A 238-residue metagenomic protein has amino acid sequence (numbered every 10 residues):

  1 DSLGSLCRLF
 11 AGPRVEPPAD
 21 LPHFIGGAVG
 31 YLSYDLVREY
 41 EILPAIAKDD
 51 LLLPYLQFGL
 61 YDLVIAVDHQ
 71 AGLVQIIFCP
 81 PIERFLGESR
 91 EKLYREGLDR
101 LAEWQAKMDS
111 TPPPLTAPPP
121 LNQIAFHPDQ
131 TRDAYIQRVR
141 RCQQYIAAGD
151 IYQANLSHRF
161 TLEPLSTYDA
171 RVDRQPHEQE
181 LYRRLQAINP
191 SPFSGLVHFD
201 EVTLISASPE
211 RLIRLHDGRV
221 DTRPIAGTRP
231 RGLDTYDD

Functional and structural regions predicted by a protein language model:
D1-D238: Extended alpha-helical targeting/anchoring segments, especially N-terminal organellar/secretory targeting helices
